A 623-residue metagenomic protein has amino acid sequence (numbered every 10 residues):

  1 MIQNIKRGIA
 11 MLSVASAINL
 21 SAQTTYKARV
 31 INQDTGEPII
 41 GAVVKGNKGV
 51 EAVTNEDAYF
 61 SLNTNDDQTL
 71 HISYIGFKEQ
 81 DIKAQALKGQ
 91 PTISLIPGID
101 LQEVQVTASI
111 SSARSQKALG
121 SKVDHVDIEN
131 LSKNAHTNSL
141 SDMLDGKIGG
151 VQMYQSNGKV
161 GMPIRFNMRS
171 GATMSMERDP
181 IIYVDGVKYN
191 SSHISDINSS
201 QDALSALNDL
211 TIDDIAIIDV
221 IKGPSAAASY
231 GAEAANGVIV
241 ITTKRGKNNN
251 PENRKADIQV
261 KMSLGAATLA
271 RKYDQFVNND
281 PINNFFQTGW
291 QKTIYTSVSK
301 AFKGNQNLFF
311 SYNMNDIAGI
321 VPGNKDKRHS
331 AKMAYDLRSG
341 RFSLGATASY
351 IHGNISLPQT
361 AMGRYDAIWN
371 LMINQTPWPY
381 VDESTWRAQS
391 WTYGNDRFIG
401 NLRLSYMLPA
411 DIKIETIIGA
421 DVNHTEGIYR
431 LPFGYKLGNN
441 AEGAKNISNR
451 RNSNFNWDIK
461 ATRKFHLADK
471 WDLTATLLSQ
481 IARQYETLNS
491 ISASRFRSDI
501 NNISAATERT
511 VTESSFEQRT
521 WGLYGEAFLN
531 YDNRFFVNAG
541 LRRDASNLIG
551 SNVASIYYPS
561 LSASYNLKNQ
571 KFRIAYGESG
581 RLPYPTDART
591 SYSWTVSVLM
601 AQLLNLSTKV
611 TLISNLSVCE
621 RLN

Functional and structural regions predicted by a protein language model:
V30-Q33, S121-G146, Y154-G158, F166-T173 (+5 more regions): Short, polar/charged loop or turn motifs at beta-strand boundaries
I31-T35, A42-N47, S73-F77, L87-S132: Short, acidic, small-residue-rich periplasmic hinge/interaction motif at the N-terminus of Gram-negative outer-membrane
G49-Y59, T107-N134, G161-R165, H193-S200 (+1 more regions): N-terminal periplasmic "start-of-domain" segments of outer-membrane beta-barrel proteins
S61-N63, V187-K222: Short acidic/polar hinge/loop motifs at secondary-structure boundaries that mediate gating or recognition
D142-N190, I217, A227-K247: Extracytoplasmic beta-strand/coil segments of soluble accessory domains associated with Gram-negative outer-membrane
K272-P281, M362-S384, I428-K445, Y485-E513 (+1 more regions): Surface-exposed loop/turn segments flanking beta-strands in extracellular/periplasmic regions
Q287-A301, N313-N315, T385-Y429, N446-H466 (+4 more regions): Outer-membrane beta-barrel transmembrane strands
Q291-N313, I317-N324, R328-F398, T425-Y429 (+4 more regions): Flexible loop and strand-edge segments within Gram-negative outer membrane beta-barrel domains
